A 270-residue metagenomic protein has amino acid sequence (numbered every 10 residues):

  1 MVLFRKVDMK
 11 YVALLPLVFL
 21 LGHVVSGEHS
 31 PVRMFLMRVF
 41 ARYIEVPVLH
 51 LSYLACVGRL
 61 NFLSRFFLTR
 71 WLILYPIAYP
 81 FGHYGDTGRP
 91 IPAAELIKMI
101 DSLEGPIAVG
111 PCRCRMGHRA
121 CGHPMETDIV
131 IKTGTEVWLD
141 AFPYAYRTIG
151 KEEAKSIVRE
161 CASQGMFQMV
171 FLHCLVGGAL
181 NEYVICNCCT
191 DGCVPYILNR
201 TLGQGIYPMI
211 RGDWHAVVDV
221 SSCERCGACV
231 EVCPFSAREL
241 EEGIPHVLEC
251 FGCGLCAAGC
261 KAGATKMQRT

Functional and structural regions predicted by a protein language model:
M1-G165, C174, G178, D213 (+3 more regions): Iron-sulfur (Fe-S) cluster-binding modules
G110-P124, E182-Y196, S221-F235, F251-A262: Local cysteine-cluster metal-coordination motifs and their immediate loop/turn environment, predominantly Fe-S cluster
M125, T133, P195, Q204-G205: Short, flexible segments with low predicted structural confidence
L139-S156, E160-F171, I185-V194, L202-G203 (+3 more regions): Conserved adenosyl
F171-I185, G203-G252, K266-T270: Ferredoxin-like iron-sulfur electron-transfer modules
